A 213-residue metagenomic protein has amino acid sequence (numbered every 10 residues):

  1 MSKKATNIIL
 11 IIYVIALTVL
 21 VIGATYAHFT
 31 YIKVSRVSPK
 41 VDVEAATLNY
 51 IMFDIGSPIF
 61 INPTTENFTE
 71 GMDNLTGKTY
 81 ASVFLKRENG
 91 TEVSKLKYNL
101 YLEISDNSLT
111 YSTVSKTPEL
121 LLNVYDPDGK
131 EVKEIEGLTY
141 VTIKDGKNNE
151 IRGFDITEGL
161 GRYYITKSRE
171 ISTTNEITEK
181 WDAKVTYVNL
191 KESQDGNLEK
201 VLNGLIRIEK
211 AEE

Functional and structural regions predicted by a protein language model:
S2-A5, N62-K78, V132-K180: Extracellular adhesion/glycan-binding regions together with long Ser/Thr- and acidic-residue-rich low-complexity tracts
S2-M72, K200, E212-E213: Short, polar/proline-rich extracytoplasmic segments that appear immediately after membrane translocation
N7, V14, T117-E119, I135 (+2 more regions): Generic N-terminal initiation segments characterized by hydrophobic and/or small/turn-forming residues
V21, D73-G146: Surface-exposed interaction patch
T30-V37, Y111-S115, E192-E199: Beta-sandwich strand segments
I32, E44-L48, I55-P58, K86-G90 (+4 more regions): Generic structural motif
V41-N49, M72-N74, E88-G90, Y111 (+2 more regions): Intrinsically disordered, low-complexity coil segments
G77-K97, Y101-I104, D155-E213: C-terminal, structured domain-capping segment
